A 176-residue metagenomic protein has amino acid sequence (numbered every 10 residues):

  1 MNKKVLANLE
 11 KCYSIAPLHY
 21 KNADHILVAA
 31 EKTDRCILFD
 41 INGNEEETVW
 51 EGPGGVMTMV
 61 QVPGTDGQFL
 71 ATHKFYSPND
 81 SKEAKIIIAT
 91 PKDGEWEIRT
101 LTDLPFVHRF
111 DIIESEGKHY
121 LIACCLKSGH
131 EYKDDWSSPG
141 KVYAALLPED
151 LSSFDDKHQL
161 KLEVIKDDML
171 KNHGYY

Functional and structural regions predicted by a protein language model:
M1-Y176: Beta-propeller-forming repeat regions
